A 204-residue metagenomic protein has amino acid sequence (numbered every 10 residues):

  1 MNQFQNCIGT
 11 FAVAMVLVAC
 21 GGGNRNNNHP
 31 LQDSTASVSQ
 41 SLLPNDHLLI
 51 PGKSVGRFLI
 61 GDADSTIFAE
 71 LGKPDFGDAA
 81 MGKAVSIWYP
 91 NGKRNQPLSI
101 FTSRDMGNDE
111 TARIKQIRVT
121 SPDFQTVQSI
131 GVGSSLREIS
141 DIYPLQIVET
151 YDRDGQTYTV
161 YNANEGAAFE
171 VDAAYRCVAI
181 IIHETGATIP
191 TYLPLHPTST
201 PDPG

Functional and structural regions predicted by a protein language model:
M1-G9: Bacterial N-terminal signal peptides that target proteins for export
V18-A19: C-terminal motif of bacterial Sec signal peptides marking the signal peptidase cleavage site
H29-R57, S65, L195-T200: N-terminal low-complexity, Pro/Thr/Ser-rich intrinsically disordered segments that act as propeptides or flexible
P51-F58, I87-W88, D123-I130: Second-shell loop/turn segments in exported
D62-M106, G131-V132, L136-I182, D202-G204: A cross-family detector of function-defining hotspots
T102, E110-V132: Mid-length scaffold segments of soluble, non-membrane domains
I117-S121, I180-T188: Short, solvent-exposed aromatic-acidic interface loops
G186-G204: Short, low-complexity, Pro/Ser/Thr/Gly-rich segments in the mature regions of secreted, periplasmic
